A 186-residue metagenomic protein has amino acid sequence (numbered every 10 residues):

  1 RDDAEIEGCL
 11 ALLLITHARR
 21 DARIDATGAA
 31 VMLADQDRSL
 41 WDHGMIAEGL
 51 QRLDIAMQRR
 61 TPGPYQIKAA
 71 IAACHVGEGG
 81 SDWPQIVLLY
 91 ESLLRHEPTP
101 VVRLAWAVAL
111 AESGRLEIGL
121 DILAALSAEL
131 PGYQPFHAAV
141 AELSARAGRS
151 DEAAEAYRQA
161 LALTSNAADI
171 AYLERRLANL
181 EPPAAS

Functional and structural regions predicted by a protein language model:
R1-E91: Amphipathic helix-loop-helix modules that constitute alpha-helical solenoid scaffolds
C9, L13-T16, K68, A72 (+5 more regions): "A position-specific structural signal for the A-helix of alpha-solenoid helical repeats
R60, E97, E129-L130, T164-A167 (+1 more regions): Alpha-helical junction/boundary sensor with strong preference for TPR arrays
P100, S150-A168, A178: TPR/TPR-like (Sel1-like) alpha-helical repeat modules
